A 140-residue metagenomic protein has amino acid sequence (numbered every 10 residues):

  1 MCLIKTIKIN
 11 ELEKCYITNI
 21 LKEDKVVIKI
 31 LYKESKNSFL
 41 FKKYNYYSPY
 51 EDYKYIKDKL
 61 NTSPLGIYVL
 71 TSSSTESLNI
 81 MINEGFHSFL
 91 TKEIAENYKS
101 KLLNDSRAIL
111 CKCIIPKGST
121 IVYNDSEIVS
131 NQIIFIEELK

Functional and structural regions predicted by a protein language model:
M1-F86, K92-K140: Conserved NAD+-utilizing ADP-ribose enzyme module
